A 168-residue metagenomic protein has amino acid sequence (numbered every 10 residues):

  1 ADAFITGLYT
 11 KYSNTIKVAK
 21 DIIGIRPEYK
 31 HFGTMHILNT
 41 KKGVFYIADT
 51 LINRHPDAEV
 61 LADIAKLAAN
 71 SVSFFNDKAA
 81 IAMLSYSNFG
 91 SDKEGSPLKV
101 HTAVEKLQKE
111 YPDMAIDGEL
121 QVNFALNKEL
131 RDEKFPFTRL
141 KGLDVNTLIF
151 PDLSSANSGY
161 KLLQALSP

Functional and structural regions predicted by a protein language model:
A1-P168: Anion-binding alpha/beta catalytic cores of soluble intermediary-metabolism enzymes, centered on
